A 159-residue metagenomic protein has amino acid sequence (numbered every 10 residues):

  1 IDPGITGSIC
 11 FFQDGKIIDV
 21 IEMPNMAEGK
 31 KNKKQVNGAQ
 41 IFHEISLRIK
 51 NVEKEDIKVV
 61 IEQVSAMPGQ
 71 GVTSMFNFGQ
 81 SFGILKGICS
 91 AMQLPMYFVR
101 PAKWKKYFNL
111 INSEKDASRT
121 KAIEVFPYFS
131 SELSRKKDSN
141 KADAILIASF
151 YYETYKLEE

Functional and structural regions predicted by a protein language model:
I1-E159: Phosphate- and other anionic-substrate recognition elements at nucleic-acid/protein interfaces
